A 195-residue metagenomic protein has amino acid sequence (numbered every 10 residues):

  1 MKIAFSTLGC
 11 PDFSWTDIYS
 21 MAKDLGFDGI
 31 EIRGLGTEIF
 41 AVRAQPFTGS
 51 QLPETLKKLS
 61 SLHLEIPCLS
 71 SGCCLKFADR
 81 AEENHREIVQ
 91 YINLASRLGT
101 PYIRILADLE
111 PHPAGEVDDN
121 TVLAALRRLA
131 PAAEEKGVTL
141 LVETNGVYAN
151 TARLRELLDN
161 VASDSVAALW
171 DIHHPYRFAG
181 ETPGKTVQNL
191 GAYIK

Functional and structural regions predicted by a protein language model:
M1-A4: Extreme N-terminal starter segment of soluble prokaryotic enzymes
T7-S14: Short polar catalytic/cofactor-binding loops
T16-D17, P53-E54, K58-C68, L75-A168 (+2 more regions): Active-site acidic/histidine proton-transfer and metal-coordination neighborhood in alpha/beta enzyme cores
T16-T37, S96-P101: Catalytic domains of carbohydrate-active enzymes, especially glycoside hydrolases
F27-L35, I105, A168, G191-K195: Non-cysteine beta-strand/loop elements that form the S-adenosyl-L-methionine
R33, T144-N145, H173: Short strand-turn motif at the edge of the Rossmann-like AdoMet-binding core
A179-K195: Glycoside hydrolase catalytic-domain groove-lining segments
